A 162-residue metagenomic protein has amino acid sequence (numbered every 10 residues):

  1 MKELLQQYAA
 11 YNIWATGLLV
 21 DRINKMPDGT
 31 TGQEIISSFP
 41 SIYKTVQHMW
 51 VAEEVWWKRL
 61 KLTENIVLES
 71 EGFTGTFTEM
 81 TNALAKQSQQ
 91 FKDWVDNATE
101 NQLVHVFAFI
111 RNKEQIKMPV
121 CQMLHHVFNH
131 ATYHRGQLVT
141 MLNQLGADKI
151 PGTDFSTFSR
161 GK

Functional and structural regions predicted by a protein language model:
Q6-S70, N112-K162: Short, contiguous alpha-helical
S37, Q89, H105-F107, T153: Short non-domain terminal segments
T63-L103: Helix-adjacent hinge/juxtasegments
F91-H125: A mid-sequence interfacial segment
